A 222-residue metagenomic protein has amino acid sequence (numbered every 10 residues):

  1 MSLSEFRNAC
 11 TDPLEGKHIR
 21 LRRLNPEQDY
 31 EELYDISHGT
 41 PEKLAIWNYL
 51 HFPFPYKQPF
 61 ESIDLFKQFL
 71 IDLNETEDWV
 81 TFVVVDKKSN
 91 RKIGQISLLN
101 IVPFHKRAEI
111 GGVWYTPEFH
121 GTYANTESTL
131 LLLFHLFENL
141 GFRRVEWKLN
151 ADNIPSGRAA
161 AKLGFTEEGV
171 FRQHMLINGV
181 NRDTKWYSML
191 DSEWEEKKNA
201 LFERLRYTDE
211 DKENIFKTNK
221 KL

Functional and structural regions predicted by a protein language model:
M1-T122, F134-H135, N139, V180-L222: GNAT-family acyltransferases
E31, G157-R158: Alpha-helical elements of the RecA-like P-loop NTPase motor core of helicases
L99, K162-L163: Short, surface-exposed basic-aromatic patches at helix termini and helix-loop junctions that form
G121-H135, R158, K162: Conserved acetyl-CoA-binding loop-helix of GNAT-fold acetyltransferases
E138-K148: Conserved GNAT acetyl-CoA-binding A-motif
W147-S156: Conserved beta-strand-loop-alpha-helix junction that forms the acyl-donor binding cleft
K148, T166-V180: Conserved catalytic-core motifs of GNAT/GCN5-like acyltransferases
N153, G164, D183: Acidic active-site catalytic centers that drive phospho-/nucleotidyl reactions and related ester hydrolyses
